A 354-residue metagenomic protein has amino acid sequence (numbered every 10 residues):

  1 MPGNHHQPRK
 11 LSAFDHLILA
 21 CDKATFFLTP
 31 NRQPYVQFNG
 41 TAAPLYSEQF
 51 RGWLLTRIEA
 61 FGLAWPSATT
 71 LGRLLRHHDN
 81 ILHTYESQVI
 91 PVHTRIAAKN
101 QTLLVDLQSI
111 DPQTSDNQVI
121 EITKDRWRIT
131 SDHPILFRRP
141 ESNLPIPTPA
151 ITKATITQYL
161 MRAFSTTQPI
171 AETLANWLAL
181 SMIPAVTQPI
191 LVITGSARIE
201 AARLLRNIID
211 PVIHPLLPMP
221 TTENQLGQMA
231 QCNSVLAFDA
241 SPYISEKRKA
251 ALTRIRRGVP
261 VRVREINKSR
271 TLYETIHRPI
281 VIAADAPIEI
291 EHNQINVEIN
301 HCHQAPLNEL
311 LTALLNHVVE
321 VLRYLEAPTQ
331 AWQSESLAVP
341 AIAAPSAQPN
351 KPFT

Functional and structural regions predicted by a protein language model:
M1-P149, N316-T329, S346, K351-F353: N-terminal nucleic-acid engagement/recognition segments and initiation subdomains in replication, restriction
H6-S12, F164-T173, H303-L310: Structural motif
T56, R76, N80, E172-A185 (+2 more regions): Short, hydrophobic/amphipathic alpha-helical patches that form generic packing surfaces within helical domains
L107-D111, A284-E289: Short, polar loop motifs at secondary-structure junctions
R126-C232, E326-A327, L337-P340: P-loop NTPase catalytic core of nucleic-acid-dependent motor ATPases
Y159, L204-I208, K247-I255, E309-A313 (+1 more regions): Alpha-helical scaffold elements adjacent to nucleotide-binding pockets in ATP/GTP-utilizing enzyme cores
V186-P189, I213-S234, I244-R248, E265-R278 (+1 more regions): Feature primarily recognizes SF3-like P-loop helicase cores of small DNA viruses
F238-S241, A251: Walker B catalytic acidic pair
